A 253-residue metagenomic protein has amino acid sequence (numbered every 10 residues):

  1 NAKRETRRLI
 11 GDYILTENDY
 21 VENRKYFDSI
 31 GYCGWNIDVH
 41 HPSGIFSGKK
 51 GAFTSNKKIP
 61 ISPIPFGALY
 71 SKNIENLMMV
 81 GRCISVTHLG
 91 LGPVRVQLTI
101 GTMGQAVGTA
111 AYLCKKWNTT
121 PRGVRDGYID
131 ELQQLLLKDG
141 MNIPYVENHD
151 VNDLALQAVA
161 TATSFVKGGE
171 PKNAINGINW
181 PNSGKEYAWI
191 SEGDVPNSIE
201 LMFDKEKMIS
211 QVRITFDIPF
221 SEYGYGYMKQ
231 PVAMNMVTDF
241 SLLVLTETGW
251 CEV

Functional and structural regions predicted by a protein language model:
N1-A162: Flavin (FAD/FMN)-binding glycine-rich loop and adjacent Rossmann-like elements that form
N73, T246-E247: Short acidic-glycine loop/turn motifs at beta-strand connectors
G140-E206, T215-D239, E252: Disordered, acidic Ser/Thr/Pro-rich linker "stalks" and the adjacent N-terminal cap of the next globular domain
S241-L243: Beta-strand signatures of extracellular beta-sandwich domains
E247-V253: Asp-box/BNR beta-propeller loop motif
